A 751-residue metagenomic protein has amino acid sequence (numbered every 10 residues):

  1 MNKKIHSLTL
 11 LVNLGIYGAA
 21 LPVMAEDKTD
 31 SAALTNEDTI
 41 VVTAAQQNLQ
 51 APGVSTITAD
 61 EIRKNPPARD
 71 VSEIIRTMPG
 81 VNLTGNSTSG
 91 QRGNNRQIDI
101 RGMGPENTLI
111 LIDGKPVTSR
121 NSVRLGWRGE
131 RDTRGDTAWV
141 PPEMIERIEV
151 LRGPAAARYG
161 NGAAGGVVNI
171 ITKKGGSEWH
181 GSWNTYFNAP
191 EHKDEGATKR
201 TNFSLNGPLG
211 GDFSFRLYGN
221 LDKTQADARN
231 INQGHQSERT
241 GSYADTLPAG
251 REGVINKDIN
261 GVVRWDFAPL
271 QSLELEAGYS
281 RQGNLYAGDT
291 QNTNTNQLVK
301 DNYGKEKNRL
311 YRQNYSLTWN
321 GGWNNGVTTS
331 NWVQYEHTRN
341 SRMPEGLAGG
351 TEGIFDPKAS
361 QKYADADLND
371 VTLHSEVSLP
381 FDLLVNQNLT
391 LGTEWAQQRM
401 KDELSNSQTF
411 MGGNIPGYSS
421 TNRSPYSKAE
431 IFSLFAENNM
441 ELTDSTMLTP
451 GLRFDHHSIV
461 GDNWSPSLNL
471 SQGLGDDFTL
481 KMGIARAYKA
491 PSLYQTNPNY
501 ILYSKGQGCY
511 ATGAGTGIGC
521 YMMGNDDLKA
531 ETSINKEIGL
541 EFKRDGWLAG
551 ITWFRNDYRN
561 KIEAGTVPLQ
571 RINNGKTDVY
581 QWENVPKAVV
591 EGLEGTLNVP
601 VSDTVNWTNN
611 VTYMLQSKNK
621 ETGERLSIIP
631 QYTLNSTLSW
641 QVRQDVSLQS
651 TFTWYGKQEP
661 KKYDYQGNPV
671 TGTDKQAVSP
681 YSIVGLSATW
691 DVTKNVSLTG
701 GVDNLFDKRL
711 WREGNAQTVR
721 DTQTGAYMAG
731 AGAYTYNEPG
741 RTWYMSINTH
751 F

Functional and structural regions predicted by a protein language model:
K28, N184, E441-S445, W553-Y558 (+3 more regions): Gram-negative outer-membrane beta-barrel transporters
N36-A68, S72, Q97, S122-E130: N-terminal periplasmic "start-of-domain" segments of outer-membrane beta-barrel proteins
S72-R120: Extracytoplasmic beta-strand/coil segments of soluble accessory domains associated with Gram-negative outer-membrane
T118-N121, R559, W654-Y663, T689-F751: C-terminal beta-signal and adjacent terminal beta-strands/loops of Gram-negative outer-membrane beta-barrel proteins
D132-N184: A beta-strand signature from Gram-negative outer-membrane beta-barrel systems, especially the internal plug domain
G176-N302, N560: Periplasmic-side early beta-strands and strand-to-turn transitions of outer-membrane beta-barrels
T185, S330-R342, G473, K481 (+3 more regions): Membrane-embedded beta-barrel scaffold of Gram-negative outer-membrane proteins
R264-Q282, G304-G461, S471-G475, G550 (+2 more regions): Face-selective signature of the C-terminal outer-membrane beta-barrel domain
